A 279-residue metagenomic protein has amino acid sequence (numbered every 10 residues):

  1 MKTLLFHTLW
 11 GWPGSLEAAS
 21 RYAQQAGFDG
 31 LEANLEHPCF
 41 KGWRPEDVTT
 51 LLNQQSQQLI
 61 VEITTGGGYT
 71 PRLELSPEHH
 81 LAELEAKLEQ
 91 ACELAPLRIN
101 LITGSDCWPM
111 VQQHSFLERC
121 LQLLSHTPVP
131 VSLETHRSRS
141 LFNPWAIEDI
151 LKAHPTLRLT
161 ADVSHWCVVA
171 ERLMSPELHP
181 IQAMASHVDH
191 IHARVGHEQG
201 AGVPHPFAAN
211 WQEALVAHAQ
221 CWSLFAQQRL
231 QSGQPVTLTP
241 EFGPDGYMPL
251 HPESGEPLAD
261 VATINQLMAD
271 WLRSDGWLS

Functional and structural regions predicted by a protein language model:
M1-A86, Q266-S279: N-terminal pre-domain/capping segments
K2-T8, L31-A33, L59-T64, L97-L101 (+4 more regions): Hydrophobic faces of well-ordered beta-strands that scaffold small-molecule active sites in alpha/beta enzyme cores
H7-W12, N34-P38, T64-G68, G104-D106 (+4 more regions): Active-site beta-loop-alpha junctions enriched in small/polar residues
S15, R44, Q112-F116, N143-A146 (+2 more regions): Residues at alpha-helix caps and immediate loop-helix transition turns in enzyme cores, especially N- and C-cap
E17-Q24, L81, A153-R158, C167-S279: Histidine-acidic metal/acid-base catalytic patches
S20-A26, F40-I63, A82-A95, H114-H126 (+3 more regions): Acidic (Asp/Glu)-rich catalytic clusters
K41, W108-P109, L141, G200-A201 (+1 more regions): Short catalytic/ligand-binding loop motif for oxyanion handling, primarily in non-cytosolic enzymes, centered on
T70-R158: Active-site acidic/histidine proton-transfer and metal-coordination neighborhood in alpha/beta enzyme cores
